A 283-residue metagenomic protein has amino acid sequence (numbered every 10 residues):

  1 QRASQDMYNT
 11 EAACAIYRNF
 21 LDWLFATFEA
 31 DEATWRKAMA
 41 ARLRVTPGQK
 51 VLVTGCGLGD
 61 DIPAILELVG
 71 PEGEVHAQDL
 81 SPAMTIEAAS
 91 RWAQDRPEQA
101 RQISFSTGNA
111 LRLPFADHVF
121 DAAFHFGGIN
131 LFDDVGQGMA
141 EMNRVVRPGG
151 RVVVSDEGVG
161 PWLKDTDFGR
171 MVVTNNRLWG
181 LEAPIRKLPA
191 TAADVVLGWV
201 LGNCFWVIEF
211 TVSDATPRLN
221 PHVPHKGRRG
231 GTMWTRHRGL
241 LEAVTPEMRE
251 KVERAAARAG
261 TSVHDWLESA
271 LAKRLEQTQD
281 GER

Functional and structural regions predicted by a protein language model:
Q1-V45, D60-A64, Q94-D95, F168: Conserved class I S-adenosyl-L-methionine
K50-R112: Class I SAM-dependent methyltransferase SAM/SAH-binding core
R101, L241-V244, V252, A256-A272: Short amphipathic alpha-helical segments
L111-A122: A short acidic, Gly/Pro-enriched loop at the edge of an enzyme's catalytic core that lines a small-molecule cofactor
G136-P148: A short glycine-rich, Lys/Arg-flanked "PGG" loop and its adjoining helix->strand segment in the class I
R151-N176: Conserved class I S-adenosyl-L-methionine
N175-A192: Short alpha-helix
N220-E247, A256, D265: Short Lys/Arg-rich basic patches
